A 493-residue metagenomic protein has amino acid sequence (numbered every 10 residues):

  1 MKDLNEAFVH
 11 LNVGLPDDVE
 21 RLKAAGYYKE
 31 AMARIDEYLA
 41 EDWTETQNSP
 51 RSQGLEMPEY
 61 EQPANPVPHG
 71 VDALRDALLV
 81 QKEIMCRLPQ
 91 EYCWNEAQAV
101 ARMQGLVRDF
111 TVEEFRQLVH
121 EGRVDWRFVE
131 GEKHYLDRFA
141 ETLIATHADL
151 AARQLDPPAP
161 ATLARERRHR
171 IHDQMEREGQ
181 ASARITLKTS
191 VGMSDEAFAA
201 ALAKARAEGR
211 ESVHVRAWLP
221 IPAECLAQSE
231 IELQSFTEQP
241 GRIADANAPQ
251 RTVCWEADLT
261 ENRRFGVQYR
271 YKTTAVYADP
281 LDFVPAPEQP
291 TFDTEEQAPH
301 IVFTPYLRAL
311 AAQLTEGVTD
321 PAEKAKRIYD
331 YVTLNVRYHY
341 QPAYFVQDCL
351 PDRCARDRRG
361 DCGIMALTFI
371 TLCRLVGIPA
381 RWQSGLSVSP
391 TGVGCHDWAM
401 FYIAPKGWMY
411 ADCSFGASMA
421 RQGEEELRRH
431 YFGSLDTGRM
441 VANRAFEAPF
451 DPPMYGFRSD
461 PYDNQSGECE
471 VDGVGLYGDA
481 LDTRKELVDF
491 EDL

Functional and structural regions predicted by a protein language model:
M1-E121: Alpha-helical protein-protein interaction scaffolds
F8, V13, D17, R21-A25 (+1 more regions): Hydrophobic/aromatic-rich core segments of domains that either
L15-P16, K23-G26, E30, D245-C254 (+1 more regions): Acidic low-complexity segments
E45, H69-Y277: Intrinsically disordered, low-complexity N-terminal segments that are enriched in acidic
A217, I328, A399: Terminal peptide-recognition signature
S229, Y277-A278, A420-E425: A short, polar/proline- and glycine-enriched secondary-structure boundary/capping micro-motif
P321-I328, D357-C373: Active-site nucleophilic cysteine motif
L435-L493: Low-complexity, Gly/Ser/Thr/Pro-rich intrinsically disordered linker/tail segments
